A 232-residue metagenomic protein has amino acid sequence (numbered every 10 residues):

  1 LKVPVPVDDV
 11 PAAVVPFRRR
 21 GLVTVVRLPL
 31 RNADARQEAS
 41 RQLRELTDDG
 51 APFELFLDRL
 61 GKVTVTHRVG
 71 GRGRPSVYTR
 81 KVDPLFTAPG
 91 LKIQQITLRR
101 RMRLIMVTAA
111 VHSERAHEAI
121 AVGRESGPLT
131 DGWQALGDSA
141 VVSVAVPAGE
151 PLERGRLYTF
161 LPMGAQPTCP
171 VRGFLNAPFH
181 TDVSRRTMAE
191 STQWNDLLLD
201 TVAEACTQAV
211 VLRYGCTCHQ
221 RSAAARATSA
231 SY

Functional and structural regions predicted by a protein language model:
L1-Y232: GHKL/Bergerat-fold ATPase module
